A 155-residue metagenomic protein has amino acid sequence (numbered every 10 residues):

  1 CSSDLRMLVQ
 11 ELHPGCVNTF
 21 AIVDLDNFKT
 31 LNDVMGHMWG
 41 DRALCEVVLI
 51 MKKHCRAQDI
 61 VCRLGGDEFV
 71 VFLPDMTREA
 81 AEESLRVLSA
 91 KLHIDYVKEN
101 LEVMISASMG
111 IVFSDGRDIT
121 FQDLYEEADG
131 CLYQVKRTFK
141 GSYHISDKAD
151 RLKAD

Functional and structural regions predicted by a protein language model:
S2, K153-D155: Regulatory sensory/coupling modules that transmit signals to nucleotide-handling catalytic cores
S3-T19, D26-R56, C62-G66, V70-V71 (+3 more regions): Conserved long alpha-helical elements within nucleotide-processing catalytic cores of c-di-GMP signaling and class III
T19-V23, C62, G110-V112, H144: Conserved beta-strand cores of small sensory beta-sandwich domains that regulate signal transduction, primarily PAS/PAC
L25-D26, A149: PAS/PAC or PAS-like capping segment
R63, L92-S108, K136, K140: Catalytic core regions of nucleotide second-messenger enzymes
F72-A81, E99-E102, A107-L124, K148-R151: Catalytic strand-loop-helix junctions within cyclic-nucleotide turnover domains
E126-A149: Catalytic/regulatory signature loops of cyclic-dinucleotide turnover enzymes and related class III nucleotidyl cyclases
